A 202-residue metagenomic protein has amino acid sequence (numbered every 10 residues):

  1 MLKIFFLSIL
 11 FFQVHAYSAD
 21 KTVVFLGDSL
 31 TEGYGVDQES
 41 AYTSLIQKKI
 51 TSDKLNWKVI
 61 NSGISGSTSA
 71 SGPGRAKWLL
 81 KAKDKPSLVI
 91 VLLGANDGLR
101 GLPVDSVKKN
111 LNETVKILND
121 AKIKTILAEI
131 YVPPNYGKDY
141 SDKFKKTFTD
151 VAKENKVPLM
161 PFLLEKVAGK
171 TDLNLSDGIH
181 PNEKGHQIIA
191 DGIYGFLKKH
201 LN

Functional and structural regions predicted by a protein language model:
L2-K3, L102: Short coil/turn segments at secondary-structure boundaries
K3-I4, E39, T43, L111 (+1 more regions): Amphipathic alpha-helical segments in well-structured domains
I4-Q13: Sec-dependent N-terminal signal peptides
Y17-S67, R75-K85: Serine-esterase "nucleophile elbow" of acetyl-processing enzymes
P73-N202: Alpha-helical cap/lid subdomain in secreted, periplasmic, or secretory-pathway luminal O-acyl-processing enzymes
